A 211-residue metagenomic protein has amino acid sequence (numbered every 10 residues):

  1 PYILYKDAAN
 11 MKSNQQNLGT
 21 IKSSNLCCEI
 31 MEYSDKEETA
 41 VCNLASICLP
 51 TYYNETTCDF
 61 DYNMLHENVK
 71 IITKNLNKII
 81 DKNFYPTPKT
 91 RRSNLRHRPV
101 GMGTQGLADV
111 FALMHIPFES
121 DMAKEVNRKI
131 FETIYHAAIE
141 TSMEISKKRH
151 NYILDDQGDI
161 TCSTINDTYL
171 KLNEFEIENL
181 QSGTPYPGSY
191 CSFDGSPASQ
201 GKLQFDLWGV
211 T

Functional and structural regions predicted by a protein language model:
P1-N94, T104-V110, M114: Function-dense linear segments that define catalytic or interfacial modules in macromolecule-processing proteins
N68-R91, P117-T211: Internal maturation/activation junctions in enzymes
